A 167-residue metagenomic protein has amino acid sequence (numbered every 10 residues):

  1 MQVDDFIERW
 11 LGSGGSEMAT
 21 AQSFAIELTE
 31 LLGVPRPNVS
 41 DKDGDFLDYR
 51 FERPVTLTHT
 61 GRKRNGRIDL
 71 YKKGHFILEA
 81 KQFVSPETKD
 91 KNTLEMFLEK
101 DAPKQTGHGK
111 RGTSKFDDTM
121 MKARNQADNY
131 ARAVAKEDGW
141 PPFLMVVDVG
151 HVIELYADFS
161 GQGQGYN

Functional and structural regions predicted by a protein language model:
M1-F143, V152, F159-Q162: A short, conserved, highly charged catalytic patch centered on acidic carboxylates
V146-V147: Charged, structured surface patches that assemble and position nucleic-acid processing machinery
G163-N167: Glycine-rich phosphate-binding loops of NTPases
